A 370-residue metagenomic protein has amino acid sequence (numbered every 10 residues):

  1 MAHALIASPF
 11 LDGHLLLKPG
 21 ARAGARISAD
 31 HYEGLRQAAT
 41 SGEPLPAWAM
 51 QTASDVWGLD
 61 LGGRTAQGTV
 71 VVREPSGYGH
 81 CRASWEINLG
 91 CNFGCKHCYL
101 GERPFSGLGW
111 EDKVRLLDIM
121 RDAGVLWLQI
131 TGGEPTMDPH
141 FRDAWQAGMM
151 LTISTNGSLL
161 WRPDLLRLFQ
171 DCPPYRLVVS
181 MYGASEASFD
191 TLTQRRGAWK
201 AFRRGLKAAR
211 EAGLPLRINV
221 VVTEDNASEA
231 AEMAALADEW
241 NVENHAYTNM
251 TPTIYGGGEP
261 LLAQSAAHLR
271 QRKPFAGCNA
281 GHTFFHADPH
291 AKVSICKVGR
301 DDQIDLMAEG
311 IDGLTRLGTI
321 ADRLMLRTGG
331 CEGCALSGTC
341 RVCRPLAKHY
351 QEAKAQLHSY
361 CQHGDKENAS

Functional and structural regions predicted by a protein language model:
M1-C81: Flexible, acidic/Gly-rich N-terminal and inter-domain linker regions that tether and position cofactor-handling modules
M1-F10, Y175-L306: Radical SAM enzyme [4Fe-4S]-AdoMet core and its adjacent flexible, acidic and glycine-rich loops/tails across
R36, M250-K273, K292-Y350: C-terminal accessory region of radical SAM enzymes
P46-W48, T52-N156, L160-R167, D171-P173: Conserved alpha-helical substructure of the radical SAM core
C91, C95-C98, C278, C296 (+3 more regions): Short cysteine clusters
H97, W127, M150, R176 (+3 more regions): Residues at the N-termini of beta-strands
L100-L108, R300-D305, S337-A369: Iron-sulfur (Fe-S) cluster-binding segments and ferredoxin-like electron-carrier domains, especially [2Fe-2S]
